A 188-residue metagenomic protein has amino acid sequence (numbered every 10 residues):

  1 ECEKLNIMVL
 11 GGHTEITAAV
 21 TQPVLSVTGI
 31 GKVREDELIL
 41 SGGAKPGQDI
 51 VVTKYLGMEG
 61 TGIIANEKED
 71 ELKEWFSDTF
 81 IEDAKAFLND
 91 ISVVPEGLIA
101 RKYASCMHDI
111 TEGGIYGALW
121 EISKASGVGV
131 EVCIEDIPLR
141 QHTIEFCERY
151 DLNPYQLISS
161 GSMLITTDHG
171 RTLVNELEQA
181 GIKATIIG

Functional and structural regions predicted by a protein language model:
E1-G188: Helix-biased detector of long, well-ordered alpha-helical tracts
